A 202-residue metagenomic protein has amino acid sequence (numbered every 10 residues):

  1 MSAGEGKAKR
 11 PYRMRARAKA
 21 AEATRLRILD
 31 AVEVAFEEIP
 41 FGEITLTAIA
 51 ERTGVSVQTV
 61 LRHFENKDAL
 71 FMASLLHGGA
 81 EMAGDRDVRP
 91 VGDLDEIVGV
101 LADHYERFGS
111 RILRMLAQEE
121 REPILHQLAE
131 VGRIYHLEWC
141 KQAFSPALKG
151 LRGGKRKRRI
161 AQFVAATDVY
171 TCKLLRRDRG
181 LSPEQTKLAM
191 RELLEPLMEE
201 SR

Functional and structural regions predicted by a protein language model:
M1-V55: Basic, helix-initiating cap at the start of DNA-binding domains
V34-E38, E43-I44, E51-R52, A69-V100: Amphipathic alpha-helical linker/stalk segments
G54-F64: Short hydrophobic/aromatic patch on the recognition helix
F64, A117-E122, A166: Short helix-capping/turn signature of helix-turn-helix
F64, S74-L75, M190: DNA major-groove recognition helix of helix-turn-helix
L70, M115-L116, F163, T167: Short alpha-helical scaffolding segments that buttress acidic/His motifs in well-ordered protein cores
G99-D103, R107-S110, I124-A161, T167 (+1 more regions): Amphipathic alpha-helical packing segments from all-alpha helical-bundle domains
